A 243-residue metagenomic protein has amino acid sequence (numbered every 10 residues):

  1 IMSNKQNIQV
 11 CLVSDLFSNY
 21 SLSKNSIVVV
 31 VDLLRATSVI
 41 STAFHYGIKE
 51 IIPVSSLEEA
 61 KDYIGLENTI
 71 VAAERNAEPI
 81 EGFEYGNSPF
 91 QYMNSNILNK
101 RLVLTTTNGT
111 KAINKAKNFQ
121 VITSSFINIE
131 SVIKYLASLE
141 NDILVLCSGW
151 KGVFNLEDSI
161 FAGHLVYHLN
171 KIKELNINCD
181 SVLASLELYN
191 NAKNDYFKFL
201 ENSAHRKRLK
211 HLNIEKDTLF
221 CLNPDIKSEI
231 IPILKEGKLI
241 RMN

Functional and structural regions predicted by a protein language model:
M2-N4, N19-S23, D62-I64, M93-I97 (+4 more regions): Solvent-exposed alpha-helices and their adjacent loops that cap or buttress functional pockets in soluble metabolic
M2-Y63: N-terminal glycine-/serine-/threonine-rich phosphate-binding loop
N7-V10, S26-V29, K49-I52, N68-V71 (+5 more regions): Structural motif
R35, N108-T110, K151-G152: Gly/Ser/Thr-rich loops at beta-strand to alpha-helix junctions that form or flank small-molecule/cofactor-binding
I52-A137: Acidic/Gly/His-enriched mid-domain segments of enzyme catalytic cores or analogous surface patches that mediate
E84-Q120, L156-N243: Long, charged alpha-helical interface segments
I143-W150, K173-N176: Glycine-rich anion-binding loop/nest that anchors nucleotide
S148-D158: Phosphate/ribose-phosphate-bearing ligand recognition and processing surfaces, centered on ADP-ribose/NAD(+/P+) systems
